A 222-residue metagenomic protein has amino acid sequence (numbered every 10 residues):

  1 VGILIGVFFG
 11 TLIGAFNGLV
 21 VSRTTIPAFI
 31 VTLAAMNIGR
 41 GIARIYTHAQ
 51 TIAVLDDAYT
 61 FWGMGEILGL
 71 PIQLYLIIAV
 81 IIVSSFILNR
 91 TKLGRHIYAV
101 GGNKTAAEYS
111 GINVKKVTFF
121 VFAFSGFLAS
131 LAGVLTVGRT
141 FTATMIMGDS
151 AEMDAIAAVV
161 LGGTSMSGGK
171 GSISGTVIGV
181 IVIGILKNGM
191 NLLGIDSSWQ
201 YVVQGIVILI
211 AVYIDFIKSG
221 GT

Functional and structural regions predicted by a protein language model:
V1-G6, L12-N17, L68-A143: Helix-loop-helix "hairpin" substructures at the membrane interface of multi-pass membrane proteins
V1-M36, I178-G179: Alpha-helical transmembrane segments within multi-pass membrane transporters and channels
V7-G10, M36, R40, L76-I87 (+4 more regions): Hydrophobic core segments of alpha-helical transmembrane domains in multi-pass membrane transport and ion-translocation
L12-R23, I42-I45, F86, R90 (+5 more regions): Membrane-interface helix caps of multi-pass small-molecule transporters
G14, A129, R139-Q204: Transmembrane alpha-helical segments in multi-pass inner-membrane proteins
T24, A28-T91, V117-F120, R139-G148 (+1 more regions): Transmembrane helix-bundle core of multi-pass membrane transporters and related energy-transducing complexes
T24-I26, T91, I112, G171 (+1 more regions): Membrane-helix interface residues
I82, Y109-K116, N188-T222: Cytosolic-side transmembrane-helix boundaries in multi-pass membrane proteins
